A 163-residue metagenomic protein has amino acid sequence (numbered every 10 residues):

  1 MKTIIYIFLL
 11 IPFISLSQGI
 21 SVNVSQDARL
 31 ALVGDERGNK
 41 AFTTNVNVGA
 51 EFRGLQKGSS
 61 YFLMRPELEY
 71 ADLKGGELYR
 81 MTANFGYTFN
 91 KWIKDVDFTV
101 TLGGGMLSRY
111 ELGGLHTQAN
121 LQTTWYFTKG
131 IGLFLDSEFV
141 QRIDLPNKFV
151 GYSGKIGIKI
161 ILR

Functional and structural regions predicted by a protein language model:
K2, V24, F98-V100, T123: Intrinsically disordered/low-complexity terminal segments and short unstructured peptides
T3-I14: Sec-dependent N-terminal signal peptides
I4, S21-S25, M64-P66, T82 (+2 more regions): Intrinsically disordered, low-complexity peptide-like regions
L16-L63, L68, K155-R163: Short glycine/proline- and aromatic-enriched beta-strand/turn motifs that initiate or cap beta-hairpins
V22, L32-G38, L68-Y70, A119-R163: Predominantly the C-terminal beta-signal and adjacent terminal strand-loop region of outer-membrane beta-barrel
R29-A31, V96-R109, F134-Q141: Hydrophobic transmembrane alpha-helix bundles
K40-F42, E77-Y79, L115, V150-Y152: Short beta-strand micro-motifs in enzyme catalytic cores
N47-T117, W125-F127, I160-R163: Gram-negative (and chloroplast) outer-membrane scaffold detector with strong preference for beta-barrel transmembrane
